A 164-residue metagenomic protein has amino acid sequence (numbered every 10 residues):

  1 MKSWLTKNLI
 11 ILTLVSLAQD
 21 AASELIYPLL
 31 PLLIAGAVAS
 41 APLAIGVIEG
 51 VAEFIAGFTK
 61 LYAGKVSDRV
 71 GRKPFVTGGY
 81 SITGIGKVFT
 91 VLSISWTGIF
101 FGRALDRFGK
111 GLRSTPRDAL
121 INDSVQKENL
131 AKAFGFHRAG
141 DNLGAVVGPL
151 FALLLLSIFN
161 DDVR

Functional and structural regions predicted by a protein language model:
K2-G57: Helix-loop boundary and gating motifs at the non-cytosolic
P28, A145-L153: Glycine/proline-centered helix-kink
E53-L61, A145-V146: Residue-level signature of mid-helix packing/kink "hotspots" within the transmembrane helices of 12-pass Major
P74-F89: Structural signature of the two symmetry-related core transmembrane helices
V91-R103: Helix-loop junctions at membrane interfaces in 12-TM secondary transporters
G102-L143: Cytoplasmic helix-loop-helix junction between adjacent transmembrane helices in 12-TM secondary transporters
L156-R164: A membrane-interface helix-boundary motif in multi-pass transporters
